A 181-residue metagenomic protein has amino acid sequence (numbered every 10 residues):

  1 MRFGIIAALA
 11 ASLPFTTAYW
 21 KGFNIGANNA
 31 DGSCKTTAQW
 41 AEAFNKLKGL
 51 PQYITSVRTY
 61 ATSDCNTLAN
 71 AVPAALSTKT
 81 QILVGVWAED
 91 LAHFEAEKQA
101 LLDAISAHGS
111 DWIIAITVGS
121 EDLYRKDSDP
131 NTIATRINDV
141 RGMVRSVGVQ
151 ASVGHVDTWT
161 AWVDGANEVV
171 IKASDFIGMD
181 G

Functional and structural regions predicted by a protein language model:
M1-W20: Fungal secretory targeting signals
W20-A104: N-terminal carbohydrate-binding/catalytic regions of secreted carbohydrate-active enzymes
P51-S56, S77-I82, G109-A115, V147-S152 (+1 more regions): Loop/turn elements at helix/coil->beta-strand transitions in domains of secreted/extracellular proteins
S63-A75, Y124-V140: Active-site-adjacent beta->alpha loops and helix N-cap segments on the catalytic face of soluble alpha/beta enzymes
H93-A115, R136-M143, V170: An active-site-proximal structural segment forming one wall of the substrate-binding cleft that immediately precedes
A107-D129, V156: Active-site groove signature of glycoside hydrolases
I114, S120, D157-G181: Aromatic- and acid-rich polysaccharide-binding/catalytic face of secreted or lumenal carbohydrate-active enzymes
V144-V163: Aromatic-lined carbohydrate-recognition surfaces of secreted/lumenal glycan-active proteins
